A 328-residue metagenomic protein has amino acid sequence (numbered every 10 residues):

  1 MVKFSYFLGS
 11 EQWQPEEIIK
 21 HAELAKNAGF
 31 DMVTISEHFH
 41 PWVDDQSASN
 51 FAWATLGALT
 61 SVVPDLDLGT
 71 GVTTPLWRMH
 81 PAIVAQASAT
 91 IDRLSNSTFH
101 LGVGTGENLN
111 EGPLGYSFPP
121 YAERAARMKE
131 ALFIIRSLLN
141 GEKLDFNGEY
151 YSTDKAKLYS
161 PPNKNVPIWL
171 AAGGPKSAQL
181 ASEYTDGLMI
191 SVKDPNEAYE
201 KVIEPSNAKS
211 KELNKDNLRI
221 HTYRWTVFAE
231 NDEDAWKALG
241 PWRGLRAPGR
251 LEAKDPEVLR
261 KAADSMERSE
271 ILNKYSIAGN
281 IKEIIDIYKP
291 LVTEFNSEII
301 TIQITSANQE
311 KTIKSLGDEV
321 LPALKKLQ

Functional and structural regions predicted by a protein language model:
M1-Q328: Active-site-adjacent structural elements that line small-molecule/cofactor binding pockets in enzymes
